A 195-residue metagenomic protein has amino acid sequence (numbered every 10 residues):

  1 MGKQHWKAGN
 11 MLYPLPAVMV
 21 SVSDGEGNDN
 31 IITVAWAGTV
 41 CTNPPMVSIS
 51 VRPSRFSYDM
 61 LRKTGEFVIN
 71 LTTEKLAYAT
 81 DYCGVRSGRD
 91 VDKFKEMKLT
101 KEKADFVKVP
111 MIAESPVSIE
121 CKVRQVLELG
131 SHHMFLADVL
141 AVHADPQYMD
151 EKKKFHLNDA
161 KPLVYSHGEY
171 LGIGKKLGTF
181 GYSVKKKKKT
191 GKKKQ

Functional and structural regions predicted by a protein language model:
M1-Q195: Basic, polyanion-binding surface patches
